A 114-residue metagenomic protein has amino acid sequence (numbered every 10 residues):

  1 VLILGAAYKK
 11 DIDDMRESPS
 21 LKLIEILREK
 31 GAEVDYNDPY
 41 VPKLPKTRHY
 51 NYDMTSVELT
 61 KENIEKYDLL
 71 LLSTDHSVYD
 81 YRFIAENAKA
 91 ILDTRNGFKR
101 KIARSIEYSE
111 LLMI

Functional and structural regions predicted by a protein language model:
V1-I114: Structural/interface elements that position substrates and couple domains in central-metabolism enzymes
